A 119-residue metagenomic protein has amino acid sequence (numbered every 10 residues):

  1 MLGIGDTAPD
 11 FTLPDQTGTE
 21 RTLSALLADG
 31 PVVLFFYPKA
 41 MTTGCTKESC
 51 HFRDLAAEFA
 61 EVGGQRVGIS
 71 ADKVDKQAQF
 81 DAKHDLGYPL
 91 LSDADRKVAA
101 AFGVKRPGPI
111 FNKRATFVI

Functional and structural regions predicted by a protein language model:
M1-I119: Chalcogenol-based redox active-site neighborhoods
